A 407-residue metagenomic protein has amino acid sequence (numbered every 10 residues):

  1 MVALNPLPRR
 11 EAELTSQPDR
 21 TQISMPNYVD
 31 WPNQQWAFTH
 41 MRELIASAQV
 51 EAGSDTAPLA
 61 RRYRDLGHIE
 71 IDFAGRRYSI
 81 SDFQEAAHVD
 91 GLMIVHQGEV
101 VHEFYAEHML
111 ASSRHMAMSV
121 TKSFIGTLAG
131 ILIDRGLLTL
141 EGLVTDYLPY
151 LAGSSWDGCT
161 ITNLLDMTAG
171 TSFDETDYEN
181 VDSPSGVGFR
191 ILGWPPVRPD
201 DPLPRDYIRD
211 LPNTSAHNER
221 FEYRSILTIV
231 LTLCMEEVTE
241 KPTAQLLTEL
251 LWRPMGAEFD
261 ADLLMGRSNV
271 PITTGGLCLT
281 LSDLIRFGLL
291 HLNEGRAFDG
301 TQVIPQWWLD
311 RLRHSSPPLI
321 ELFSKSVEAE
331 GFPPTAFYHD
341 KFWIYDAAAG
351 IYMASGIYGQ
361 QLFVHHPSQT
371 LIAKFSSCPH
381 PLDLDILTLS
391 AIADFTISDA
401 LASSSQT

Functional and structural regions predicted by a protein language model:
M1-L110, L137-L138, D166, G170 (+2 more regions): N-terminal leader/targeting segments and the immediately adjacent pre-domain N-terminus
D82-M93, A106-L137, E141-S155, C159 (+2 more regions): Short active-site loop at a secondary-structure junction that contains or immediately precedes the catalytic residue(s)
G98, M116-L140, L164, L231-M235 (+1 more regions): Active-site SXXK
E99-F104, T145-D146, N180-H217, K241-D260: Short, charged, amphipathic alpha-helices and their helix-cap/turn boundaries
M116, D134-T176, D210-P212, I226 (+2 more regions): Active-site helix/loop module of the DD-peptidase/beta-lactamase fold, centered on the serine-lysine SxxK catalytic
M167, L227-C234, G275-A297, W307 (+1 more regions): Active-site-proximal alpha-helical segments within enzyme catalytic domains
L247-P317: Active-site-proximal binding-pocket segments
E258-D262, R313-L371: Active-site Gly/Thr loop motif
